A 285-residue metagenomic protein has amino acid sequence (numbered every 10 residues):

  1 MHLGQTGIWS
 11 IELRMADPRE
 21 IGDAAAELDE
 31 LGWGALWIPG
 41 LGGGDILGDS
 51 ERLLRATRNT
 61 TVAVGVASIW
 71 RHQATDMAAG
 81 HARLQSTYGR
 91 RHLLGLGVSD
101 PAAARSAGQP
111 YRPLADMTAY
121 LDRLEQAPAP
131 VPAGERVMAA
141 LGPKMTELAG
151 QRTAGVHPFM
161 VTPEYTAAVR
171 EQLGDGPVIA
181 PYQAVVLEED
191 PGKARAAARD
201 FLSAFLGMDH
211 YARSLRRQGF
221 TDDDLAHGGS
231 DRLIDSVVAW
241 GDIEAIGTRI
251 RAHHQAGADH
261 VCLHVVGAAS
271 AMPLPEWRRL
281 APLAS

Functional and structural regions predicted by a protein language model:
M1-S285: Active-site-adjacent structural elements that line small-molecule/cofactor binding pockets in enzymes
